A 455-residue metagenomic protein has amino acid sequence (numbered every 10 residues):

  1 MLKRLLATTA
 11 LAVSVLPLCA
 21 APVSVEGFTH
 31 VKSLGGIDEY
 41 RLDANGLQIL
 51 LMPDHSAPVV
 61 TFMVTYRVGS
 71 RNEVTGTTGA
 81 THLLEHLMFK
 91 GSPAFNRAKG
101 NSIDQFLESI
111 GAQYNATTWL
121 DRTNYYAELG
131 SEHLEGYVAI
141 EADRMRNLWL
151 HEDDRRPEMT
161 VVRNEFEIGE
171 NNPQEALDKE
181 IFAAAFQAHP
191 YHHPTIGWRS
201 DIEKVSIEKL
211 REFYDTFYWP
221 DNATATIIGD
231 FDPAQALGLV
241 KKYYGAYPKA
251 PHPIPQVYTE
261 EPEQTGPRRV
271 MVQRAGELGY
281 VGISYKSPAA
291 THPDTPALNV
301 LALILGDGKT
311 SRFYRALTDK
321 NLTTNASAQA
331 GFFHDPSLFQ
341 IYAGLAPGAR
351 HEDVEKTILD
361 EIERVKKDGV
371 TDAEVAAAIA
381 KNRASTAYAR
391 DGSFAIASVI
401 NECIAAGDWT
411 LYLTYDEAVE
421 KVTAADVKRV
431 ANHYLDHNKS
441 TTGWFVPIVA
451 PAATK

Functional and structural regions predicted by a protein language model:
L2, A10, D43-A44, N101-P253 (+4 more regions): Charge-rich, well-structured scaffold segments of protease-associated domains
A7-P17: Bacterial N-terminal signal peptides
V25-Y66: Mature N-terminal segment immediately following signal peptide/propeptide cleavage in secreted/periplasmic
S33-G36, G266, D426: Residues that act as N-cap/strand-start positions at coil-to-secondary-structure junctions
D38, V60-F62, G79, E85 (+9 more regions): Structural beta-strand/beta-sheet cores of well-ordered domains, especially the beta-sheet scaffolds that support
H55-D104, P293-L305, R312-R315: Active/ligand-binding-proximal structured segments within catalytic/core domains that scaffold catalytic residues
E167, A183, H252-T310: His/Glu-based metal-binding/catalytic segments typifying zinc-dependent metallopeptidases
